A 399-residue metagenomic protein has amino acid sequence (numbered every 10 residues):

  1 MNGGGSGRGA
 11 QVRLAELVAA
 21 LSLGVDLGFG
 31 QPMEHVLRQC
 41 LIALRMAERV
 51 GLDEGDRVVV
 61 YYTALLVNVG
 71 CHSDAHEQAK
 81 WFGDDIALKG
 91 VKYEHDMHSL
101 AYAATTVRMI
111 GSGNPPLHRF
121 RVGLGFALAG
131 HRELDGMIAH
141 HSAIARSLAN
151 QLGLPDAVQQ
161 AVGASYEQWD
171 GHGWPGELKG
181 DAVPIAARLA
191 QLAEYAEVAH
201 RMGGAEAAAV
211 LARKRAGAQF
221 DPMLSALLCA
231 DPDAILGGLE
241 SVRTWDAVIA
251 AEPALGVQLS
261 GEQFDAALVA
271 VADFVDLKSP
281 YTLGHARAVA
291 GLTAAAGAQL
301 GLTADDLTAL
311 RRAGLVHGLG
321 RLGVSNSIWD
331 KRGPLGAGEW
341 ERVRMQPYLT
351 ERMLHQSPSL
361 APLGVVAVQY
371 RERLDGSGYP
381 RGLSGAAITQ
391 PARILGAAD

Functional and structural regions predicted by a protein language model:
N2-A398: Metal-dependent catalytic cores of enzymes that make or break cyclic nucleotides and related phosphoester linkages
